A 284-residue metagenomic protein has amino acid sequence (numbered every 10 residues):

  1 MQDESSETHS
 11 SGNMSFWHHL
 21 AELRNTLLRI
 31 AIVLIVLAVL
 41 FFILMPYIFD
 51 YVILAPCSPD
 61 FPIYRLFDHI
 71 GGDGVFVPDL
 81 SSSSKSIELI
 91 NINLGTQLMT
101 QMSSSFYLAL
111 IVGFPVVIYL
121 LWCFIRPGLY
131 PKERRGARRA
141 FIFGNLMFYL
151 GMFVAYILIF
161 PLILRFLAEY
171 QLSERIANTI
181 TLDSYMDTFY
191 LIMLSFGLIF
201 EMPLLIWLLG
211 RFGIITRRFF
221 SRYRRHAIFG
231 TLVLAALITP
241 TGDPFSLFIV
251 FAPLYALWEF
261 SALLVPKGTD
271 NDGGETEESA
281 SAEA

Functional and structural regions predicted by a protein language model:
M1-A284: Membrane topogenic/interface segments and analogous intrinsically disordered interaction regions
